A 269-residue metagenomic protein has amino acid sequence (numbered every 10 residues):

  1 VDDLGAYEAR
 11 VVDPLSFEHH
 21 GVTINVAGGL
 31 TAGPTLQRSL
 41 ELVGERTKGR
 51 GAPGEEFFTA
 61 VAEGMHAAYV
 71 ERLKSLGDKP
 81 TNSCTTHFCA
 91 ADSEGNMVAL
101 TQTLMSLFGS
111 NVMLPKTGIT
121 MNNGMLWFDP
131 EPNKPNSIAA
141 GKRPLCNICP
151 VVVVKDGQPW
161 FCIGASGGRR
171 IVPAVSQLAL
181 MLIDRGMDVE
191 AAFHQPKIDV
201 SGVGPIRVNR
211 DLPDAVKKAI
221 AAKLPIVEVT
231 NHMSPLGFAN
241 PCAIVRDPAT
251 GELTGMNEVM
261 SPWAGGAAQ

Functional and structural regions predicted by a protein language model:
V1-G29, A90: Accessory "access/gating" subregions that flank catalytic or transport cores
A6, N82, D211-Q269: Cofactor-centric catalytic regions
H20, E94, D156, A249-T250: Residue-level recognition of short loop/turn positions
A27, V153-K155, D247: Short beta-strand micro-motifs enriched in acidic
A32-R72, S83-L236: Proteins synthesized as precursors that undergo proteolytic processing into mature forms
L73-L76, I244: Conserved SxxK-family serine transpeptidase/carboxypeptidase catalytic domain of penicillin-binding proteins
G77-S83: Short, basic/aromatic recognition patches
